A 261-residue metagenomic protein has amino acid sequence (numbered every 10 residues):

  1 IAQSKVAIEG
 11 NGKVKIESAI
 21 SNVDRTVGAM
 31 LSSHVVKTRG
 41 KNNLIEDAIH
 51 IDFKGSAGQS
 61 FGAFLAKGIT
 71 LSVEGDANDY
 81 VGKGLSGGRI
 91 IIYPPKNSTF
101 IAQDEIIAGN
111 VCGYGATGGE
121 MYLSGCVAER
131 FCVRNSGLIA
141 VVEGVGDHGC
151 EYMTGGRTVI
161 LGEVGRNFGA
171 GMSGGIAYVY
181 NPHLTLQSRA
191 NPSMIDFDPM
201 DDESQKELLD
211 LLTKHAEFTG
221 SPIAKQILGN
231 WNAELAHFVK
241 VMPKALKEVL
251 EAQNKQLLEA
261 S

Functional and structural regions predicted by a protein language model:
I1-S261: Long, distal/terminal scaffolding or interaction modules with repetitive or compositionally biased sequence
